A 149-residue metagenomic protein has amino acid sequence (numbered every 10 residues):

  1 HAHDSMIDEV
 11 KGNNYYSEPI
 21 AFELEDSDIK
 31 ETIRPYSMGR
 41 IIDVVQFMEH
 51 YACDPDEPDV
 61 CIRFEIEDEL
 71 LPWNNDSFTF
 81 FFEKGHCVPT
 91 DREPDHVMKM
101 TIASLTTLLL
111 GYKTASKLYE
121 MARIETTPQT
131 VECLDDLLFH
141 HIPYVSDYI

Functional and structural regions predicted by a protein language model:
H1-I149: Intrinsically disordered, low-complexity, positively biased terminal segments
